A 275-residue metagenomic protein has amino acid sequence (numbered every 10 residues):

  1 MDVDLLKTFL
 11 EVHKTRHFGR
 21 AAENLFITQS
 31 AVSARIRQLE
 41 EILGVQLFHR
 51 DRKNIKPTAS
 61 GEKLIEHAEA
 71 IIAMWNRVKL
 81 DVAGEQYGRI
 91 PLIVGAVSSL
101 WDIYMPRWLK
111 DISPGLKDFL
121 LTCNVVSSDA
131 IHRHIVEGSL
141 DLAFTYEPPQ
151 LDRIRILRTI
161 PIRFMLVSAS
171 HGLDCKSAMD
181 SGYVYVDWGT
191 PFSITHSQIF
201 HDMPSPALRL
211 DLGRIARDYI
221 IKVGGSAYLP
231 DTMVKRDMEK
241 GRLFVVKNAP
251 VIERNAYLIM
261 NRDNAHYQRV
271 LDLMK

Functional and structural regions predicted by a protein language model:
L10-T28: Short helix-boundary/capping micro-motifs
E40-P57: A short LG(V/I)-centered, amphipathic sequence patch enriched for acidic residue(s) preceding the LG motif
I42-L43, L64-Q86: Alpha-helical linker/hinge and terminal dimerization helices associated with HTH transcriptional regulators
R89-L151: Central regulatory/effector-binding core of bacterial HTH transcription factors
S127-I131, V136, Y146, F200-V246 (+1 more regions): Hydrophobic hinge/microswitch elements
I156-G189: Flexible hinge/capping segments at coil-to-helix
M179-A207, G213, Y267-Q268: Secondary-structure junction motif
V246-K275: A late-sequence structural motif
